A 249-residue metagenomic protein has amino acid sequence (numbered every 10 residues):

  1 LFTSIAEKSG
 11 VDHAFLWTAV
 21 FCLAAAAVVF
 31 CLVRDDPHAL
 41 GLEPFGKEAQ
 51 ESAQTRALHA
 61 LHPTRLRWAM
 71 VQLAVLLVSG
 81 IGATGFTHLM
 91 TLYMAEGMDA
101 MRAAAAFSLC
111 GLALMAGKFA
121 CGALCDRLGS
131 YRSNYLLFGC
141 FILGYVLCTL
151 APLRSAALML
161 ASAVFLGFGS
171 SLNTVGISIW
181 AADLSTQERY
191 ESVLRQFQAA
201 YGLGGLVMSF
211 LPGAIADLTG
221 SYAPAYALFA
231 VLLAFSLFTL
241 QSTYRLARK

Functional and structural regions predicted by a protein language model:
L1, L172-S185: Intracellular juxtamembrane helix-capping segments at the cytosolic ends of symmetry-related transmembrane helices
L1-H38: Helix-loop-helix hairpin linking two adjacent transmembrane segments in secondary transporters
A6, K118-S130, A216-D217: Helix-to-loop junctions at the C-terminal end of transmembrane segments in multipass secondary transporters
E7-V20, A214-L232: A membrane-interface helix-boundary motif in multi-pass transporters
R34-A57, K249: Flexible cytoplasmic inter-helical loops of multi-pass small-molecule transporters
T64-A123, M208: Extracytoplasmic gate region of multi-pass secondary transporters
C140-L153: C-terminal ends and interior cores of transmembrane alpha-helices in multi-pass membrane transporters/permeases
L184-S221, F229: A late C-terminal transmembrane helix in Major Facilitator Superfamily
